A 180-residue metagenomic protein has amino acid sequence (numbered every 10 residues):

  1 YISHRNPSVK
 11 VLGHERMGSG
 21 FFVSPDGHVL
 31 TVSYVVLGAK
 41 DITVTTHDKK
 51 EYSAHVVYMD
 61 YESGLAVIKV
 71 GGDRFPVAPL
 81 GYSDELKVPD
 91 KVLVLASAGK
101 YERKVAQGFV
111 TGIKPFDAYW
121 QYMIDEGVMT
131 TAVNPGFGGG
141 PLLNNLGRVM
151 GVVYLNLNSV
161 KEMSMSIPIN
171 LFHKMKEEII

Functional and structural regions predicted by a protein language model:
Y1-S3, V23, Q107-K114, L142-N144: Low-complexity, Gly/Pro
N6-G13, V57-G64, K69, I113-V128 (+1 more regions): Gly/Ser-enriched beta-turn/beta-hairpin loop segments
G13-M17, S24-R103, G127, G136 (+1 more regions): Conserved active-site neighborhood of the chymotrypsin/trypsin-like protease fold
F21, N134-V152: Catalytic nucleophile loop of clan PA
L30, G108-V110, M150-V153: Short hydrophobic beta-strand motif reused across regulatory alpha/beta modules
A39, A54, V94, A98-Y101 (+2 more regions): C-terminal cap/linker of serine protease catalytic domains
S83, I124, S166-N170: Short, conserved loop/turn and helix-capping segments at secondary-structure boundaries that abut family-defining
V105-D117, I167-L171: Short, compositionally biased
